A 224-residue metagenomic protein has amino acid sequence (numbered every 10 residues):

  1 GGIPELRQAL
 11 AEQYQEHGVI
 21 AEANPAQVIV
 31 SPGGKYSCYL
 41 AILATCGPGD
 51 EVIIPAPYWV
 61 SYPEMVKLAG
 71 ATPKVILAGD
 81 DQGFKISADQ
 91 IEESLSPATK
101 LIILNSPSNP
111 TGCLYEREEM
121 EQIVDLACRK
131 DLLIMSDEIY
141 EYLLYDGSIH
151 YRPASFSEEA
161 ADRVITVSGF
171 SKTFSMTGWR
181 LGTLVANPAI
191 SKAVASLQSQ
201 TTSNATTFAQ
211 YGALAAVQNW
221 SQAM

Functional and structural regions predicted by a protein language model:
G1-G33, L40, Q90, V217-N219: N-terminal small-domain helix-loop-helix segment of the aminotransferase-like
A21-V28, P48-E51, A98, A161-V164: Short acidic capping loops at alpha-helix termini that bridge into adjacent secondary structure
A44-V66: Conserved PLP-anchoring active-site segment centered on the Schiff-base-forming lysine
L68-K74: A short helix-loop-beta submotif of the ANL/AMP-binding
A69, R129-K130, A160: Helix C-cap/helix->beta junction micro-motif
G79-D146: Active-site phosphate-binding strand-loop segment of PLP-dependent enzymes
R163-M224: PLP-dependent aminotransferase class I/II
